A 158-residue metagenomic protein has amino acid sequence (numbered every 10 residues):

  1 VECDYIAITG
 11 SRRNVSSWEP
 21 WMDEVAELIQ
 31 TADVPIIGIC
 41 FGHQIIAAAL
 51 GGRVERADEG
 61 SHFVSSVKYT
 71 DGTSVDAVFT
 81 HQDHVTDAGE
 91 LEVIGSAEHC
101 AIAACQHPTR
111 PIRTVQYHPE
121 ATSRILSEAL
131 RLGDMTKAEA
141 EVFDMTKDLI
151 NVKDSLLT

Functional and structural regions predicted by a protein language model:
V1-I37: Flexible gly/pro-rich beta->alpha loop and the following alpha-helix that scaffold active-site loops
S11-R12, H43, Q82, P119: Active-site metal-binding loops of divalent metal-dependent hydrolases
S16-W18, I46-L50, G89, R124-L126: Short glycine-/acidic-enriched loop or helix-start segments at secondary-structure transitions that form or flank
A32-R53: Catalytic nucleophile loop
V54-E59: Short hydrophobic/aromatic-enriched beta-strand-loop microsegments
Y69-T158: Amide-donor transfer/coupling interface in amidating biosynthetic enzymes
